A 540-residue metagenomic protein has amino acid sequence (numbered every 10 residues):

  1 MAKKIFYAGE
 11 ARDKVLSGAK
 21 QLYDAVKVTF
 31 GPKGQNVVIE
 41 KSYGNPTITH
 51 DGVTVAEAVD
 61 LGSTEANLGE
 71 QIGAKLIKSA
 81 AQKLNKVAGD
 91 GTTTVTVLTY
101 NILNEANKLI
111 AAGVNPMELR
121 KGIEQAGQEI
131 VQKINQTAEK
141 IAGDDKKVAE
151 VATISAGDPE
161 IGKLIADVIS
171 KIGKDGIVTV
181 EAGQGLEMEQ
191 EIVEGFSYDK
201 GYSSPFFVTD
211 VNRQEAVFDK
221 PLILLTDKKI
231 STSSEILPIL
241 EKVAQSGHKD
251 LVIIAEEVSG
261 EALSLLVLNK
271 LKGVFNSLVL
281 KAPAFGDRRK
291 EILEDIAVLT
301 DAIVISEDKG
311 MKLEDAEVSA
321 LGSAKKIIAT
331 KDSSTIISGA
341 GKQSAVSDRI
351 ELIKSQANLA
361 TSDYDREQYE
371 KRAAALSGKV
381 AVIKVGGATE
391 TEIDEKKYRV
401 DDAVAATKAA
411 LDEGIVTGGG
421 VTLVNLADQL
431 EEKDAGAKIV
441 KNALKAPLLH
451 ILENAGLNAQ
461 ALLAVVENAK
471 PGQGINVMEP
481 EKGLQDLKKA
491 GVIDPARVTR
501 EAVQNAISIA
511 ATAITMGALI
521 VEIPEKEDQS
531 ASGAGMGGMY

Functional and structural regions predicted by a protein language model:
M1-Y43: N-terminal, positively charged regions that mediate nucleic acid binding
V15, G31, G89, G113 (+8 more regions): Residue-level signature of catalytic and energy-coupling elements of molecular machines, predominantly ATP/GTP-dependent
V15-D24, A66-V87, A244-Q245, K371 (+3 more regions): Short, hydrophobic/aliphatic alpha-helical segments
K27-A80, E187-D210: Translation machinery proteins
P46, L98-L103, Q128-V131, N135 (+3 more regions): Core structural elements
D60-L61, N67, V131-E413, T417 (+2 more regions): Long, structured protein-protein interaction/assembly regions in large complexes
E70-Q71, I383-Y540: Extended, low-charge hydrophobic alpha-helical regions
L109-I154, V217-K220, E314-A340, T422 (+2 more regions): A structural-propensity feature for long, helix-poor, extended segments
